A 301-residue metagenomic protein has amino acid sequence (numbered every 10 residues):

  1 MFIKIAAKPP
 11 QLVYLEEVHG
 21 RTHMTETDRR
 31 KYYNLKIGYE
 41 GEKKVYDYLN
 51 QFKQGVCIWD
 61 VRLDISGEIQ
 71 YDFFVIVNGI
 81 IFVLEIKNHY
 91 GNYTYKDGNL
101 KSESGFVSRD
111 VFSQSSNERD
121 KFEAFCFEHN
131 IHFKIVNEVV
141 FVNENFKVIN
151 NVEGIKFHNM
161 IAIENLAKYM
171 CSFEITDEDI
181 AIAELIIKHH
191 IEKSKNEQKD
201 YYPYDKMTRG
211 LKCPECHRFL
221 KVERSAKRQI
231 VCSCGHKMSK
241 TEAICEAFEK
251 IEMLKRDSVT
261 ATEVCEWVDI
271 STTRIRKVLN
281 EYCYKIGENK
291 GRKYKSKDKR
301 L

Functional and structural regions predicted by a protein language model:
M1-I69, I80, G105-E281, K299-L301: Surface-exposed interaction regions that form or flank ligand-binding interfaces
K53, G91, K96-N99, E153-I155 (+2 more regions): Generic structural motif recognizing short loop/turn segments at the entrances and edges of beta-strands
D72: Cell-envelope/extracellular polymer assembly enzymes that use nucleotide-activated donors
V75, I230-C232, Y294-K295: Short beta-strand element of the conserved SAM-dependent methyltransferase core
V75-N99: Active-site beta-strand-loop-beta-strand hairpin of nuclease catalytic cores that positions key catalytic residues
Y93, C283-K285: Assembly/interface hotspot detector across virion components, adhesins/toxins, and nucleic-acid enzymes
K101-E103: Conserved short loop/helix modules at catalytic or binding sites in compact beta-alpha or helix-hairpin-helix contexts
I286-L301: Short Lys/Arg-enriched helix C-cap and helix-to-coil transition segments that create basic nucleic-acid-contact patches
